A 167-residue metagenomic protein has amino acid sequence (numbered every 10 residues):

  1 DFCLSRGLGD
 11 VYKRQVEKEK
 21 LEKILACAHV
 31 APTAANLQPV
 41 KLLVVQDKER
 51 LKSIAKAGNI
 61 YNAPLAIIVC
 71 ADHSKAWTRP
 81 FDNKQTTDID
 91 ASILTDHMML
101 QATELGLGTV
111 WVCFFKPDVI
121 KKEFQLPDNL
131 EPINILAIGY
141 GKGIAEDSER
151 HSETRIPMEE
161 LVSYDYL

Functional and structural regions predicted by a protein language model:
D1-Y12: Single conserved hydrophobic/aromatic residue that forms the stacking wall/gate of nucleotide- or nucleobase-binding
D10-Q15, D82, I135-L167: C-terminal helix-cap and adjacent tail motif
K20-L94: Glycine/small-residue-rich phosphate/adenosyl-binding loop
A28-H29, I67, D82-E123: Small-aliphatic-rich amphipathic alpha-helix that forms the alpha element of a beta-alpha
K41, F115-P117, N134: Residue-level "edge-of-site" marker
P64-A66, T109, E131-I135: Structural motif
A71, F114, Y140: Short secondary-structure boundary segments
I120-I133: Short, electropositive alpha-helical surface patch
